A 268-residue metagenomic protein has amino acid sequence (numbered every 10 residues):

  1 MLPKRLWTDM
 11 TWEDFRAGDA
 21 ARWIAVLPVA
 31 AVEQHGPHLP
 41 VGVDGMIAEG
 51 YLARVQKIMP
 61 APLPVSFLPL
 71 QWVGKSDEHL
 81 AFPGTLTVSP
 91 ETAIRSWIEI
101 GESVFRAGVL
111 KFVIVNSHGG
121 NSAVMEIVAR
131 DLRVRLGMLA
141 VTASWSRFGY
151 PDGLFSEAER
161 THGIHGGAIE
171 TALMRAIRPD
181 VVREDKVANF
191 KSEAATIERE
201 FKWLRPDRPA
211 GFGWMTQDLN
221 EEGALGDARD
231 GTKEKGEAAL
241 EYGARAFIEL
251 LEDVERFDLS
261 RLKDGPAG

Functional and structural regions predicted by a protein language model:
M1-K111, G119-G268: Extended, histidine- and acidic-residue-enriched regions that form the cofactor-binding/catalytic faces
I114: Conserved SAM-binding loop
